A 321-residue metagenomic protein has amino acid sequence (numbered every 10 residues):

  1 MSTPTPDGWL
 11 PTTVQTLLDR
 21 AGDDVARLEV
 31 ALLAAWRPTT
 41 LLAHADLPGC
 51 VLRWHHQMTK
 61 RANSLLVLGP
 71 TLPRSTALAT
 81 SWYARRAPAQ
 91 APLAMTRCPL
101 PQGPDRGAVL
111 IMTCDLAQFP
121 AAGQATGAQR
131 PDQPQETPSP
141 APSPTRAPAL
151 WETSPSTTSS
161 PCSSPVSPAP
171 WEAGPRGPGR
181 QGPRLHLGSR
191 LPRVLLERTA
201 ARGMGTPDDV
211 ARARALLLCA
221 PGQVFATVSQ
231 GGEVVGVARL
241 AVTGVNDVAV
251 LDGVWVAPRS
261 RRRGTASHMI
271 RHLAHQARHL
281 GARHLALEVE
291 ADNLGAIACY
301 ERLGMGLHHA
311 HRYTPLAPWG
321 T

Functional and structural regions predicted by a protein language model:
M1-R86: N-terminal charged segments
R37-A43, A87-Q90, G107-V109, L216-A226 (+1 more regions): A short helix-loop-beta-strand connector motif used in the catalytic cores of GNAT acetyltransferases and, in some
M58-S64, V242-L251, R261: A conserved beta-turn-beta hairpin within the catalytic core of GNAT-like acetyltransferases that forms part
L68-P138, P142, E152, S164 (+2 more regions): Acyl-donor-binding surface of acyltransferase catalytic domains
P73-T80, G253-V256, R262-H275, H279 (+1 more regions): Conserved acetyl-CoA-binding loop-helix of GNAT-fold acetyltransferases
R86-T96, A277-E288: Conserved GNAT acetyl-CoA-binding A-motif
C98-G107, S267, A291-A310, A317: Conserved active-site alpha-helix within GNAT-family acetyltransferase domains
A215-G231, V235-W255: A conserved beta-strand-loop-helix scaffold within acyl/acetyltransferase catalytic domains
